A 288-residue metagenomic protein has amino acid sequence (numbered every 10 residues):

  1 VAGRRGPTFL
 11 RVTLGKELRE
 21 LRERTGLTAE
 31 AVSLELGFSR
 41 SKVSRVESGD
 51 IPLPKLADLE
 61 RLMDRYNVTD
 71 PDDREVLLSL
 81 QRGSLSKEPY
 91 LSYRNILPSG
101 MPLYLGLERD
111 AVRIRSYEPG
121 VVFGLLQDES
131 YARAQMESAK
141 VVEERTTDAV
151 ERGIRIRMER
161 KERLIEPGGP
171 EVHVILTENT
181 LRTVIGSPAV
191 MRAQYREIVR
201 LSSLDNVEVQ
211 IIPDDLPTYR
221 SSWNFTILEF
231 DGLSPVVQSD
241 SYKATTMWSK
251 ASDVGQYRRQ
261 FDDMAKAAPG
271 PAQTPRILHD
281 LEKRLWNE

Functional and structural regions predicted by a protein language model:
A2-G6, L10-K16, E20, E30-L34 (+6 more regions): Interdomain hinge/linker segments and adjacent boundary elements that couple functional modules
E23: Short helix-to-coil "ATP-lid" hinge immediately C-terminal to the conserved N-box Asn in the Bergerat
G26-R45: Short alpha-helical DNA-recognition segment
S41, R82, S221: Short Asp/Glu-rich motifs
K42, L56-E60, P235-D240: Short acidic (Asp/Glu) and glycine-rich catalytic loops that position anionic groups and cofactors
S48: Short, conserved catalytic or interaction motifs in soluble domains
G168, I175, I185-E288: C-terminal regulatory/effector modules of DNA-binding transcriptional regulators
